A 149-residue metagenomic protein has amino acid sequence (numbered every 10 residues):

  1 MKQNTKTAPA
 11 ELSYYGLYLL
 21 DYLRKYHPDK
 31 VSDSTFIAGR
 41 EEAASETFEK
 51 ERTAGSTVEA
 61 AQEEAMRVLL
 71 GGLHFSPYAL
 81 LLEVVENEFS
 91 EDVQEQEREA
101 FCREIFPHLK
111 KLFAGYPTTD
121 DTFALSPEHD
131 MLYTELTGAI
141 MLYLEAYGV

Functional and structural regions predicted by a protein language model:
K2-V149: C-terminal alpha-helical interaction appendages
